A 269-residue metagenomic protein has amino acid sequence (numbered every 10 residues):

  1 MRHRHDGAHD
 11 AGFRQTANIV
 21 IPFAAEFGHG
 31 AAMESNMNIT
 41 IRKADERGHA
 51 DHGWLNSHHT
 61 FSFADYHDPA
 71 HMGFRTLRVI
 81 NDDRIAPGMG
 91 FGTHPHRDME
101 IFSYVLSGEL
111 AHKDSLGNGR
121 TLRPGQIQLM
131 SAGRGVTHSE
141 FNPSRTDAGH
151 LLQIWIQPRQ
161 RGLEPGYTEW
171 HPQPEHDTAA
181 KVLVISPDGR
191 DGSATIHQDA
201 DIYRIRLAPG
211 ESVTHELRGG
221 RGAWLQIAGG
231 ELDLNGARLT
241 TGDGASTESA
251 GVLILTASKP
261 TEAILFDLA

Functional and structural regions predicted by a protein language model:
M1-H3, H29: Polybasic, low-complexity intrinsically disordered segments
R4-G7, A11, I19: Alpha-helix boundary/capping motif
F13-A269: Jelly-roll (double-stranded beta-helix
